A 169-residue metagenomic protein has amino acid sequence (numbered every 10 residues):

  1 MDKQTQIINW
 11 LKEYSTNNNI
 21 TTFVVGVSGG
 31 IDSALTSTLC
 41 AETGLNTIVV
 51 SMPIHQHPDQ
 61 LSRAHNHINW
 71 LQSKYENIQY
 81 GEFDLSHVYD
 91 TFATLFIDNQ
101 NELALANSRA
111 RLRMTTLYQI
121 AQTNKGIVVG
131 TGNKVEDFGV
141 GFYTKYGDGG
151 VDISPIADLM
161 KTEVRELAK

Functional and structural regions predicted by a protein language model:
M1-F142: ATP-dependent adenylation/nucleotidyltransferase module used to activate substrates
I127-K169: Catalytic subdomain that performs nucleotidyl-dependent activation
